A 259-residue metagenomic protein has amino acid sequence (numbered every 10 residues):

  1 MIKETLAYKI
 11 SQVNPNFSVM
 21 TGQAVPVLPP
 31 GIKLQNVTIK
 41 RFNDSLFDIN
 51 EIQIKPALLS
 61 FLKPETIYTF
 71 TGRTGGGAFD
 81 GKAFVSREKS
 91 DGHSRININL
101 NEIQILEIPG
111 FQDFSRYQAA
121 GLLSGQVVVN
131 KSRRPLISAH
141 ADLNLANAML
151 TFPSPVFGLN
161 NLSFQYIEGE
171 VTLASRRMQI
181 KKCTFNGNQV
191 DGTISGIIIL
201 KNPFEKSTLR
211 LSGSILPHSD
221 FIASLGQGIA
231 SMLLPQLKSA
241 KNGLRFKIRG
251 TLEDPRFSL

Functional and structural regions predicted by a protein language model:
M1-G81: Terminal hydrophobic membrane-targeting helix
G22, D44-L59, L136, H140-R177 (+1 more regions): Beta-propeller and related beta-repeat scaffolds in trafficking/envelope systems
Q35-I39, L100-L106, N144-L150, L216: Generic short beta-strand segments
N43-I54, R73-K82, G110-V129, G158-G169 (+2 more regions): Amphipathic hydrophobic-ligand
I54, E65-Y68, G77, I105-G110 (+8 more regions): Acidic, Ser/Thr- and Pro/Gly-rich intrinsically disordered regions that function as phosphorylation-regulated
T66-I67, A120, L136-A139, I198: Short "repeat-start/strand-capping" segments in structured domains, especially the N-termini of parallel beta-helix
Y68, S94-I96, A139-A141, L211: Transmembrane beta-strands of outer-membrane beta-barrel proteins
T71-G75, L143-M149, T184-N188, S214-H218: Short, solvent-exposed aromatic-acidic interface loops
